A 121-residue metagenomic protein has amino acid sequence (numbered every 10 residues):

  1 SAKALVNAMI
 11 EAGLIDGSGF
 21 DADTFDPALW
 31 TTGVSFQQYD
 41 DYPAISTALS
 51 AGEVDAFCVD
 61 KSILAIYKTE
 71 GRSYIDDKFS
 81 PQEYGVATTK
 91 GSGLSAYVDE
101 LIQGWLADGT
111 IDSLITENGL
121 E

Functional and structural regions predicted by a protein language model:
S1, E11, V86-K90: Hydrophobic/proline-rich hinge and linker segments of small-molecule sensing/allosteric domains, predominantly
A2-Q37, T69-K78, Q103-E121: Ligand-binding clefts/hinges and TM-proximal coupling segments of bilobed small-molecule sensing domains
A2-V6, Y42-S46, S50, K61 (+4 more regions): Extracytoplasmic/secreted envelope proteins and their assembly/folding machinery, especially bacterial periplasmic
A8, T24-T32, Q37-C58, S62: Short helices/loops that flank or line small-molecule/ion binding pockets
F57-C58, A87, L114-I115: Conserved active-site loop/cleft motifs that coordinate metal ions or position small ligands
K61-Q103, E121: Periplasmic-binding protein-like
